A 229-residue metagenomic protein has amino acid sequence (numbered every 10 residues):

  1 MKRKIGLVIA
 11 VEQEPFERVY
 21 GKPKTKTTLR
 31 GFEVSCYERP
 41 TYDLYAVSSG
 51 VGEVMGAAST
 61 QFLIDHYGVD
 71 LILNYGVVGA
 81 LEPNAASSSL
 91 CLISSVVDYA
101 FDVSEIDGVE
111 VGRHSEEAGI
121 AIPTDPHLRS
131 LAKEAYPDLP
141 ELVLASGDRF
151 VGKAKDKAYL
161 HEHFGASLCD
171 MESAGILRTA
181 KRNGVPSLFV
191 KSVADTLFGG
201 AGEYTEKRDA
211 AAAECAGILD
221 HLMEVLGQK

Functional and structural regions predicted by a protein language model:
K2-I122, Y136: Metabolite-binding pocket within alpha/beta catalytic cores that recognizes anionic/polar moieties
V11, G79, V96-V97, S146-R149 (+2 more regions): Glycine-rich beta-alpha junction loops
L44-S49, V143-A145, V190: Active-site-proximal beta-strand elements of phosphoester/diester hydrolases
D65-H66, N84-A85, R178-P186: Alpha-helix C-terminal capping segments
I72-L73, D148, L168-M171, R178 (+1 more regions): Glycine-rich anion-binding loop/nest that anchors nucleotide
I106-L168, G175-T179, N183: Active-site rim beta-loop-alpha module in soluble metabolic enzymes
S187, S192-K229: Regulatory input/activation interfaces that engage signals or partners
